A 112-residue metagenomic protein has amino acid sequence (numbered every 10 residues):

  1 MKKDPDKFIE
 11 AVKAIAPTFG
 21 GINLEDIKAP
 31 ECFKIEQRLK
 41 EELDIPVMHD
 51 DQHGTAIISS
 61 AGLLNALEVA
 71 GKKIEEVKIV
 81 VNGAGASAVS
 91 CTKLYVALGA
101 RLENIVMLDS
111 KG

Functional and structural regions predicted by a protein language model:
M1-V77: Glycine/serine-rich phosphate-binding loop and adjoining beta1-alpha1 elements at the start of nucleotide-handling
I57-G112: Glycine-rich phosphate/diphosphate-binding loop of Rossmann-like nucleotide-binding domains
